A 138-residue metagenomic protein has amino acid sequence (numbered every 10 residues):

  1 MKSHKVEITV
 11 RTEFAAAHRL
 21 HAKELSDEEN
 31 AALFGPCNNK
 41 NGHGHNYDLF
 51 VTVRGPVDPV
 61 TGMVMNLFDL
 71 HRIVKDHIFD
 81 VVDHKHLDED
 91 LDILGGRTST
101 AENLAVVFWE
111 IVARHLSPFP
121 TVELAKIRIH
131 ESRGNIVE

Functional and structural regions predicted by a protein language model:
M1-E138: Charge-rich, low-complexity N-terminal segments
